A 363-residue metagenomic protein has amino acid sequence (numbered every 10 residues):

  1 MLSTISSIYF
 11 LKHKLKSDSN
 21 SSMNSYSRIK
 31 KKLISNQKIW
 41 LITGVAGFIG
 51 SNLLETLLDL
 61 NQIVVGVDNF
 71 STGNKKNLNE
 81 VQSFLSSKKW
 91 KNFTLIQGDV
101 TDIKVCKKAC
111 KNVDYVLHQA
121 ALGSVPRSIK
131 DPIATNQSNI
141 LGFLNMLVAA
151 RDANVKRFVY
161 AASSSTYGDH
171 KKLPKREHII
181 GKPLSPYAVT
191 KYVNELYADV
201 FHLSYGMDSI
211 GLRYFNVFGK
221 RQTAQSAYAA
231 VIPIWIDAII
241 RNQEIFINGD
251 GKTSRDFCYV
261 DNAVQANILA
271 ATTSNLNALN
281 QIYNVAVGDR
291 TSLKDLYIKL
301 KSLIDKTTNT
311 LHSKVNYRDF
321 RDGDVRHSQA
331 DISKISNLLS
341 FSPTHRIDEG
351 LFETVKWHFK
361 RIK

Functional and structural regions predicted by a protein language model:
M1-V217, N267, A271, F341 (+2 more regions): N-terminal Rossmann-like NAD(P)+-binding domain of SDR-like oxidoreductases, especially those catalyzing
N24, L33, W40, D59 (+2 more regions): C-terminal substrate-binding subdomain of Rossmann-fold SDR/epimerase-dehydratase oxidoreductases
G73, T101, K130, S138-L141 (+7 more regions): Residue-level signal for the nucleotide or nucleotide-sugar donor/cofactor binding architecture
S83, L203, D237, S302-D305: Short alpha-helical segment within the cytosolic histidine kinase core of two-component systems
K104-K107, D114, P126, I133 (+8 more regions): Residues in well-ordered alpha-helical elements
N145, Q222-T223, T253-R255: Heptad-repeat alpha-helical coiled-coil signaling segments
L173, A224-P233: A glycine/serine/threonine-rich, flexible loop-to-helix segment that serves as the NAD(P) cofactor-binding "lid"
V193, Y197, F201, V231 (+3 more regions): Hydrophobic alpha-helix immediately C-terminal to the catalytic Tyr-X-X-X-Lys motif of short-chain
